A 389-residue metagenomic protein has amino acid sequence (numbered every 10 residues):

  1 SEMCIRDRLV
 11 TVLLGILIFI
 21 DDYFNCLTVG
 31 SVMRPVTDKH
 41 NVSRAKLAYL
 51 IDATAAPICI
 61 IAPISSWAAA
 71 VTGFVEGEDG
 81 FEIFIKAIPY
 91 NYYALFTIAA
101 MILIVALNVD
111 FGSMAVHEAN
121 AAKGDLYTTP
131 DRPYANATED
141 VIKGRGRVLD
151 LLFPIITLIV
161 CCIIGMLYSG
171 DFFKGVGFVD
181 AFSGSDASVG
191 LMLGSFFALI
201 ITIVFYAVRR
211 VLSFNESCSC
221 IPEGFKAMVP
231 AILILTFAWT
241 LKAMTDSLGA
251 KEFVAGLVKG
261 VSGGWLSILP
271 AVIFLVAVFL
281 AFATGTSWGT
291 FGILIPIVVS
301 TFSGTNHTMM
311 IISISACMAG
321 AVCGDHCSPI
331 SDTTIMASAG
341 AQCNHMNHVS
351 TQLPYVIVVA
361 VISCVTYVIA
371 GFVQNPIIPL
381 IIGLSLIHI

Functional and structural regions predicted by a protein language model:
S1, I16, G146-I155, V160 (+3 more regions): Core transmembrane alpha-helical segments of multi-pass membrane transporters/permeases
E2-I5, I389: Short, small-residue-biased leader/transition segments that mark boundaries at the very start of proteins
R6-I20, G30, H40-W67, F81-A99 (+4 more regions): Alpha-helical transmembrane segments of multi-pass membrane proteins
S31-K39, Y49, K86, E216-A227 (+4 more regions): Short amphipathic alpha-helical coupling elements at transmembrane boundaries
I58-A137, M318-I387: Juxtamembrane and boundary regions of transmembrane helices in multi-pass small-molecule transporters and channels
I83-N91, V176-G194, K259-G264, F372-I381: Interfacial loop-to-helix junctions that mark the boundaries of transmembrane helices in multi-pass membrane
T97-G184, F196-C220, G340, N344-L353 (+1 more regions): Long, contiguous bundles of hydrophobic transmembrane helices that form the permeation core of multi-pass
V229-L233, F237-L241, T245, S262-F291 (+1 more regions): C-terminal transmembrane helix pair
